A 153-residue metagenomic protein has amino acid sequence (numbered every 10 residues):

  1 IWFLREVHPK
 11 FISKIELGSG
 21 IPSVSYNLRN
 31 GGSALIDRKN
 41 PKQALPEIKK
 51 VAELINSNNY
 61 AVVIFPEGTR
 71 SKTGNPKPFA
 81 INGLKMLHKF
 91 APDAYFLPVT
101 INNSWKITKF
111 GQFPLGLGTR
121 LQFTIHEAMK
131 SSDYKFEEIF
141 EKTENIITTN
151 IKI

Functional and structural regions predicted by a protein language model:
I1-F3, I48, N75-P78: Short amphipathic alpha-helical segments
I1-N40: Catalytic core of membrane glycerolipid acyltransferases/transacylases, capturing the structured, soluble-facing
W2, I55, L87-A91: N-terminal cationic-hydrophobic initiation segments that often serve targeting/anchoring roles
E6-F11, K42-E47, A61-T73: Short N-terminal helix-initiation segments at or just after the protein's N-terminus
I12, G32-L54, N59: A membrane-cytosol interface segment of integral membrane proteins
P22-Y26, A61-V63, T69-E137: A cross-family acyltransferase "interaction/gating" segment
K50-L54, M86, T149: A generic secondary-structure signal
S132-I153: A cross-taxonomic marker for long C-terminal extensions/tails that follow the last structured domain
